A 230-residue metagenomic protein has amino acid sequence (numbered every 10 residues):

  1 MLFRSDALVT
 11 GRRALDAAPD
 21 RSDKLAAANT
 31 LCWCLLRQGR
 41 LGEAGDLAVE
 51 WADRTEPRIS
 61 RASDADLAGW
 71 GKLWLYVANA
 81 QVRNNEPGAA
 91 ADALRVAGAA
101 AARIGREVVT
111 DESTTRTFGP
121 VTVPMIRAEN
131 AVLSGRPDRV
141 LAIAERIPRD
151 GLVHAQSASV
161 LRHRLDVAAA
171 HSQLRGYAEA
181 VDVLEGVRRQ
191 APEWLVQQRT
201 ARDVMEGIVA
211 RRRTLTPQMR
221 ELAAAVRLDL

Functional and structural regions predicted by a protein language model:
M1-L230: Conserved binding/catalytic microenvironments
